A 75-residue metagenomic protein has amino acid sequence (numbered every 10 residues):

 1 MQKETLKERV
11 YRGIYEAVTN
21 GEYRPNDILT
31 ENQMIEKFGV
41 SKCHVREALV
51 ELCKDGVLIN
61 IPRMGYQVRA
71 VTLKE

Functional and structural regions predicted by a protein language model:
M1-E75: Short linear motifs at protein or domain termini
